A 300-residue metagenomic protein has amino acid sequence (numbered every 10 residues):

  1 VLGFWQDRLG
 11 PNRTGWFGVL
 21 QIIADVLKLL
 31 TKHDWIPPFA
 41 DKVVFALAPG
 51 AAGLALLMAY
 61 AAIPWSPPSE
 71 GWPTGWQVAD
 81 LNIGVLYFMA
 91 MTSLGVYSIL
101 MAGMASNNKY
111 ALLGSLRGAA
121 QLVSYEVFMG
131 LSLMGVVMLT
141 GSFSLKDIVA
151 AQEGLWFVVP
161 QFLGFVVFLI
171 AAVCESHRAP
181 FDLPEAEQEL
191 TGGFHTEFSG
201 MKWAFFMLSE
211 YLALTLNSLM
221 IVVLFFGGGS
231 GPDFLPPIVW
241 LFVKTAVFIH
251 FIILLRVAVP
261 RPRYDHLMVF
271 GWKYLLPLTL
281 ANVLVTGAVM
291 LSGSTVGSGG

Functional and structural regions predicted by a protein language model:
L2-G300: Selective transmembrane helix interface/packing segments
